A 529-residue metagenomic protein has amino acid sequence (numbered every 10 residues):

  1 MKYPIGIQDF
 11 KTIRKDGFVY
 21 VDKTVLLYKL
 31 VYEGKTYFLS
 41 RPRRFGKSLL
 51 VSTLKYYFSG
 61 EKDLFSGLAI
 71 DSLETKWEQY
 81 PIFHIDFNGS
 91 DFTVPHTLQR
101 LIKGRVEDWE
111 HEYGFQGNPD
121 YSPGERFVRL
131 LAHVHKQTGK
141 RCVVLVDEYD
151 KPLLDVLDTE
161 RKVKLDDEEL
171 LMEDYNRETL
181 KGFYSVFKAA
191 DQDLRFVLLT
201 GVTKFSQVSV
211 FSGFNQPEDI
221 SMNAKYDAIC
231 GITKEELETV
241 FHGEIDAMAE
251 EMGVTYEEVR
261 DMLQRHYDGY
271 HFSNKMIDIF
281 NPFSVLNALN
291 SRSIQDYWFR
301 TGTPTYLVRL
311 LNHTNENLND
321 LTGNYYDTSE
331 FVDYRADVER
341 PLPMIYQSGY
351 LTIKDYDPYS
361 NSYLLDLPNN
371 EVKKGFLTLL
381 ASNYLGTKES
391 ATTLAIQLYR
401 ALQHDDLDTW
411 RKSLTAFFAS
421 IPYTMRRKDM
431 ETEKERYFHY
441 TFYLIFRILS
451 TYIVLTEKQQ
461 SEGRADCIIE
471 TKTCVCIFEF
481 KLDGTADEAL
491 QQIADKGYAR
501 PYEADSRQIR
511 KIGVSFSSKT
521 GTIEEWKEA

Functional and structural regions predicted by a protein language model:
M1-K434, L449-S450, E470: Phosphate-binding site recognition
V134-T138, I445-K472: Active-site metal-binding core of divalent-cation-utilizing nuclease and nuclease-like domains
V143, C474-C476, R510: Structural motif
D166-E178, L482-A499: Mg2+/Mn2+-dependent nuclease catalytic core
F183-A190, P343-L351, Y440-R447, Q492-I512: Metal-dependent nuclease catalytic cores in nucleic-acid-processing enzymes, especially RNase H-like/related
F442, A465-L482, K496: Conserved catalytic cores of phosphodiester-cleaving nucleases, focusing on short active-site segments
I453-V454, K472, K481-T485, G497 (+1 more regions): C-terminal accessory domains/tails appended to large, multi-domain proteins
P501, D505-A529: Domain-level recognition of nuclease-like catalytic cores that cleave nucleotide substrates
